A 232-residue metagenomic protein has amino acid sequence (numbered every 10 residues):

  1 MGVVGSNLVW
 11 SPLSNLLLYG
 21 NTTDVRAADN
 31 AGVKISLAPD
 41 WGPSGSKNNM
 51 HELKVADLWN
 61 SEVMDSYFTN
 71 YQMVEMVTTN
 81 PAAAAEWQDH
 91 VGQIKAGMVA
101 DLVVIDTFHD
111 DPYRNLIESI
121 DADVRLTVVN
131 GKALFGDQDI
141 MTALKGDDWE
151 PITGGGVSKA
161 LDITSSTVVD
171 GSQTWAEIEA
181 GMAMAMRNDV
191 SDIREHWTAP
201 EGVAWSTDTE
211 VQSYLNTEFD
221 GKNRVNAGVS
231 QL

Functional and structural regions predicted by a protein language model:
M1-S66, D170-L232: Active-site neighborhoods of metal-dependent hydrolases
S11, N21-T107, E118-A133: His/Asp/Glu-enriched, well-ordered alpha-helical/loop segment that forms or immediately abuts the divalent-metal
E75-L232: Active-site microenvironment of metallo-dependent hydrolases
